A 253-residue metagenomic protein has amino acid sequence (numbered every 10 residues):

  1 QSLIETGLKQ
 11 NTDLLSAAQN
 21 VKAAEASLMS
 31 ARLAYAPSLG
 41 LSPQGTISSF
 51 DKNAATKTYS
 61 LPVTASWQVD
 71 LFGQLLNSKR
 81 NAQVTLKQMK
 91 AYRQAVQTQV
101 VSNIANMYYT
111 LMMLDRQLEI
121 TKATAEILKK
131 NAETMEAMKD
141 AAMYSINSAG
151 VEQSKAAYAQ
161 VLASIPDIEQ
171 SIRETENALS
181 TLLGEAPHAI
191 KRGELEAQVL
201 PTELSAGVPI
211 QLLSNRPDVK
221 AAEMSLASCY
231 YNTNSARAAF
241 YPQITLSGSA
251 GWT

Functional and structural regions predicted by a protein language model:
Q1: Mature N-terminal segment immediately following signal peptide/propeptide cleavage in secreted/periplasmic
E5-D70, S102, E174-I190, E196 (+2 more regions): A small-residue-enriched
A17, A82, M89, I168 (+1 more regions): Conserved anionic group-binding/transfer micro-motifs
L71-R80: Short, polar/flexible loop-turn hinges at active-site or ligand-entry regions and domain interfaces
L75, N147, N215: Short, conserved glycine- and acidic-residue-centered signature motifs in active-site or ligand-binding loops
R80-V84, A91, M224-A227, Y231: Amphipathic alpha-helical segments that line or abut small-molecule/effector binding pockets and mediate allosteric
V84, A91-V208: Periplasmic alpha-helical coiled-coil/stalk elements that build and connect Gram-negative outer-membrane
